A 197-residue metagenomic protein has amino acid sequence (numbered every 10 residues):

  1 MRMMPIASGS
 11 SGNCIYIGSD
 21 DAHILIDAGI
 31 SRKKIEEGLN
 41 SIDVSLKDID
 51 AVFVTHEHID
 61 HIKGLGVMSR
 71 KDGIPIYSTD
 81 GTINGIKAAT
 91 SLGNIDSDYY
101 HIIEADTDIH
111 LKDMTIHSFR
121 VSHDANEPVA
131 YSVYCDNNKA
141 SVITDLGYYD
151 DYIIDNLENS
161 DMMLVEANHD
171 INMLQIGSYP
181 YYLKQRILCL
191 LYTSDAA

Functional and structural regions predicted by a protein language model:
M1-I42, E127-D145, M162: Conserved beta-strand hairpin/beta-sheet module of binuclear metal-dependent hydrolase folds, prominently
M4-C14, T55-L65, I116-S118: Structured catalytic core of nucleotide-sugar glycosyltransferases
I26-G29, D50-E57, S78-T79, S141-T144 (+1 more regions): Active-site neighborhood of phospho(di)ester-bond hydrolases with catalytic His/Asp-centered motifs
K33-T79: Active-site metal-binding motif and surrounding structural segment of the metallo-beta-lactamase
I49, S97, S160-D161: Short, well-ordered alpha-helix to beta-strand connector turns
D80-A130, Y134-N137: Metallo-beta-lactamase
I116-L190: Active-site-proximal loop/helix segment associated with metal-binding centers of metalloenzymes
Y192-A197: Conserved small/polar residues in nucleotide/adenosyl-binding loops
